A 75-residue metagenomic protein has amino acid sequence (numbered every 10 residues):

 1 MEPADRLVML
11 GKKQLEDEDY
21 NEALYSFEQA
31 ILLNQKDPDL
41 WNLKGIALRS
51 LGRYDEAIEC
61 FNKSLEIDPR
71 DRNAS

Functional and structural regions predicted by a protein language model:
A4-D5, P38-D39, R72-N73: Helix-start (N-cap) detector for alpha-helical repeat units in TPR-like alpha-solenoids, especially tetratricopeptide
